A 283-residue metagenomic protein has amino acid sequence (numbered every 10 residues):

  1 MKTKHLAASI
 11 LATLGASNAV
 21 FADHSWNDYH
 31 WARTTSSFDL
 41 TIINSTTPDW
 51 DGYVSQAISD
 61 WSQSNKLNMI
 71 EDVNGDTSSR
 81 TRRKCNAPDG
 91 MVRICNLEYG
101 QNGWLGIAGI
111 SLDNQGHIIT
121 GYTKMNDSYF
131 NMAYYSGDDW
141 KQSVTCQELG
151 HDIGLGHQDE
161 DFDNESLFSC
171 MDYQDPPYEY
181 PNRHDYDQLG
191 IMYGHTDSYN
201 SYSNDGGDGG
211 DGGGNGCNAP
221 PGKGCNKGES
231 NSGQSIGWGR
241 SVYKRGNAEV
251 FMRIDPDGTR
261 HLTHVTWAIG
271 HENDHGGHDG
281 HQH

Functional and structural regions predicted by a protein language model:
K2-L11, A16-D49, K227-H283: Disordered inhibitory propeptide/activation segment of secreted metzincin zinc metalloprotease zymogens, centered on
L40-W50, Y129-W140, D172-E179: Second-shell loop/turn segments in exported
D51-N164, I236, V242, I254: Metzincin-family zinc-dependent endopeptidase catalytic domain
K84-N86, I94-N96, M171, G216-N218 (+1 more regions): Sequence contexts marking disulfide-bonded cysteines in secreted/extracellular proteins
F168-D197: Post-HExxH zinc-binding segment in Zn-dependent metallohydrolases
S198-G206, P220, G237: C-terminal secondary-structure termini that scaffold catalytic or DNA-interacting sites
D205-N215, H278: Intrinsically disordered, low-complexity regions enriched in glycine and serine
